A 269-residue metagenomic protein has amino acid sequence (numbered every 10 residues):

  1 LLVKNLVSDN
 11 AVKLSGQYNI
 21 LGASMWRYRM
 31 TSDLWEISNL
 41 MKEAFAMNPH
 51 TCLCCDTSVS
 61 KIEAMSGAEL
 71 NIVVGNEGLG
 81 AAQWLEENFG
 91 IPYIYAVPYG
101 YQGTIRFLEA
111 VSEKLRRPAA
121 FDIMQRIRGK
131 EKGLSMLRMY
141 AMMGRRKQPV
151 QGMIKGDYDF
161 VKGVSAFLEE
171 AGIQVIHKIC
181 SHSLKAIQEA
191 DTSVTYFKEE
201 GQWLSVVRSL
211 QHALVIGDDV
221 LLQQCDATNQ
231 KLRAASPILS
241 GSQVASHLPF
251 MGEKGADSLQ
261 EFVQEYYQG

Functional and structural regions predicted by a protein language model:
L1-G269: An N-terminal assembly and electron-transfer interface module characteristic of large anaerobic redox and radical
